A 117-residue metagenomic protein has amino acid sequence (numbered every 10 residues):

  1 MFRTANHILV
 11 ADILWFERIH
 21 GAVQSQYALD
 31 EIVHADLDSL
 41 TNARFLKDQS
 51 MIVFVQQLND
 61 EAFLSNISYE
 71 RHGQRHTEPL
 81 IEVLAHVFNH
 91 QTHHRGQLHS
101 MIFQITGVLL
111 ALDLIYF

Functional and structural regions predicted by a protein language model:
M1-D30, H72-F117: Short, contiguous alpha-helical
V23-F63: Helix-adjacent hinge/juxtasegments
D60-H72: Carboxylate-rich helix-loop segments that flank metal/cofactor sites and access channels in metalloenzymes
